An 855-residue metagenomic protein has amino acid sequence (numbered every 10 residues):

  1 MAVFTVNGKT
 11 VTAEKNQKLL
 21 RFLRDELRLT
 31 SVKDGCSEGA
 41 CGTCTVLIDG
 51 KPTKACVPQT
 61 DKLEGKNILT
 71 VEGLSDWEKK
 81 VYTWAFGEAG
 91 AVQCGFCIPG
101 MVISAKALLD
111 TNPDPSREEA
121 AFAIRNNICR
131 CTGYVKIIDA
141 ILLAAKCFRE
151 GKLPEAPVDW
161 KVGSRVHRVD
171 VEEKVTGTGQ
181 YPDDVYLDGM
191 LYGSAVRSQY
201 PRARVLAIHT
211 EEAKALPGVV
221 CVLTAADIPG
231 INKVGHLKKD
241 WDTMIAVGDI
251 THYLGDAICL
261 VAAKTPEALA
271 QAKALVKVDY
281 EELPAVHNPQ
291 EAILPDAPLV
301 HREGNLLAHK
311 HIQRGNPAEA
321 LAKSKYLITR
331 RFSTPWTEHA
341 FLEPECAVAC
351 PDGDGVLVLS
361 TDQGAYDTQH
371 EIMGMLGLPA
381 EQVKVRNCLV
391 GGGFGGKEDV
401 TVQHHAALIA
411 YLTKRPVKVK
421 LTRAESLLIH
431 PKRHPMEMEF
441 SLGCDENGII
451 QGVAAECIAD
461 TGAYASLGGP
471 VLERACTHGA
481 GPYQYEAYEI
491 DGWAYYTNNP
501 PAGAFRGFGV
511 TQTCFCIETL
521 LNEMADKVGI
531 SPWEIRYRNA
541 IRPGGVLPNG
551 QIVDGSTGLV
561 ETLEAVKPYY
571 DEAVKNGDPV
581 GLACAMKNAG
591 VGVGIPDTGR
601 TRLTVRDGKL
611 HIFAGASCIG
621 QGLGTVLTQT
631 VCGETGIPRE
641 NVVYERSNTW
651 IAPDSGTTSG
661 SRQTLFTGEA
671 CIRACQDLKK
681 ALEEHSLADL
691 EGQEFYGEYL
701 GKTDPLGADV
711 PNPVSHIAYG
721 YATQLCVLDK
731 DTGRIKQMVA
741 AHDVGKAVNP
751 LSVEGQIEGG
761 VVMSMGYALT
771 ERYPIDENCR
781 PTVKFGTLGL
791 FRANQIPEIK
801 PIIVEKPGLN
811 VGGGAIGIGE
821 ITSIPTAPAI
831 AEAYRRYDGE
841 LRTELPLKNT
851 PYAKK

Functional and structural regions predicted by a protein language model:
M1-E155, V593: Signature of N-terminal electron-transfer/Fe-S-associated modules in redox systems
V46, E173, G179, C346-P351 (+9 more regions): Short beta-strand elements
G90, S164, D170-T176, N305-A347 (+2 more regions): Glycine-rich loop/linker segments at domain edges
A145-L307, L327, L412: Flexible, low-hydrophobicity surface segments
A225-A226, G377-Q382, L412-V417, E446 (+2 more regions): C-terminal catalytic domains of large/alpha subunits in multi-subunit enzymes
A257, A263-T265, K414-G462, E669-A688: Phosphate/diphosphate-binding loops
L294-L376, A540-K609, D689-V714, K784-R792: Helix-loop-helix junctions that connect adjacent transmembrane helices in secondary transporters/permeases, recognized
G393-K414, K418-V419, L623: Thiamine diphosphate
